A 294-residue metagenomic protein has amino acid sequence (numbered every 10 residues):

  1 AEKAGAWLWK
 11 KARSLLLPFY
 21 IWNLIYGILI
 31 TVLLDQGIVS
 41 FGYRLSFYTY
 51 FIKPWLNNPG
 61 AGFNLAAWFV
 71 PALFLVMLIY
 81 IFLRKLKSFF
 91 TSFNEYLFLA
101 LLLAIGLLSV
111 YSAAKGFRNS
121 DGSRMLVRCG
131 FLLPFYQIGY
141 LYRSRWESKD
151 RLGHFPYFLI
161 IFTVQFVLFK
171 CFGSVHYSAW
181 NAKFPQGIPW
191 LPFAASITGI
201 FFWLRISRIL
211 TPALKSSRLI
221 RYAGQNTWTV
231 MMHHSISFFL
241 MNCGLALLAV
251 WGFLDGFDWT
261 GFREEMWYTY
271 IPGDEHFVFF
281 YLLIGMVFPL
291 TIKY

Functional and structural regions predicted by a protein language model:
A1-Y294: Alpha-helical transmembrane segments and their immediate juxtamembrane cytosolic regions
